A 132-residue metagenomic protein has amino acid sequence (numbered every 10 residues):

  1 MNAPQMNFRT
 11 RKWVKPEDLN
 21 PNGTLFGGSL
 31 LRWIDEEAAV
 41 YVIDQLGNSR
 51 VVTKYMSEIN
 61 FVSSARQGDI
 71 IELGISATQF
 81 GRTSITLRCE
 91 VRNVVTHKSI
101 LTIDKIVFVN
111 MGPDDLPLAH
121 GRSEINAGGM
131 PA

Functional and structural regions predicted by a protein language model:
M1-Y55, V109-A132: Hot-dog-fold acyl-thioester-processing enzymes
P4-R9, F61, R66-Q67, T78-A132: HotDog/MaoC-like acyl-thioester-processing domains
V40-Q79: A contiguous binding-surface segment within folded domains or other stable secondary-structure elements
